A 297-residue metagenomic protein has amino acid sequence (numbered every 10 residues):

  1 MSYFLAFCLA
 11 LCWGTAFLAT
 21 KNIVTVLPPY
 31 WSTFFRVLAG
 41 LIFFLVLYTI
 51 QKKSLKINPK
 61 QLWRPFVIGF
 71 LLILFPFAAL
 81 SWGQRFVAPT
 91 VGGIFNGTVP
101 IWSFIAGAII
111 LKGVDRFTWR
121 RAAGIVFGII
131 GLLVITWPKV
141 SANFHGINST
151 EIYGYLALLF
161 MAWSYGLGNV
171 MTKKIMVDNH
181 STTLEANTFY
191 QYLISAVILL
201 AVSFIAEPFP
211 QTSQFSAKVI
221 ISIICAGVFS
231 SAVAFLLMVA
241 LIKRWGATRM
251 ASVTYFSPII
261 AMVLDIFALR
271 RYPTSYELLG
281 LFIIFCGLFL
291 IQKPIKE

Functional and structural regions predicted by a protein language model:
F4-L5, W31-V46, V67, A122-I130 (+2 more regions): Hydrophobic alpha-helical transmembrane segments of multi-pass integral membrane proteins, especially transporters
C8-A10, T33-F35, I73, F77 (+3 more regions): Helix-helix packing/entry segments at the starts of transmembrane helices
C12, A16-F17, Y48-N96, I130-V134 (+1 more regions): Specific transmembrane alpha-helical segments of multi-pass solute transporters/efflux pumps, especially DMT/EamA
A19-V26, W82-R85, T136-T150, D178 (+3 more regions): Membrane-interface helix termini and inter-helical loops of multi-pass transporters
I23, S32, R36, G83 (+7 more regions): Hydrophobic/aromatic residues within transmembrane alpha-helices of multi-pass small-molecule transporters
W31, F35-T49, V219, T254-E297: C-terminal-most transmembrane helix of multi-pass membrane proteins
F44, I105-A106, F117-V140, L199 (+2 more regions): Hydrophobic transmembrane alpha-helices of multi-pass small-molecule transport proteins
L47-Q51, P100-V126, I259-L279: C-terminal transmembrane-helix exit sites in multi-pass transporters
